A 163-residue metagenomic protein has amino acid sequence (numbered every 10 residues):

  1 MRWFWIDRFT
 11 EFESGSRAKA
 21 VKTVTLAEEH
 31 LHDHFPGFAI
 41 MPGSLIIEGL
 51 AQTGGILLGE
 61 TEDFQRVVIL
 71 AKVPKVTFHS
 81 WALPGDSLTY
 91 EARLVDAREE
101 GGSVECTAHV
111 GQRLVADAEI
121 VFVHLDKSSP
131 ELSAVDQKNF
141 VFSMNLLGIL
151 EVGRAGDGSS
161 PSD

Functional and structural regions predicted by a protein language model:
M1-M41, G158-D163: Catalytic strand-loop segment that frames the active site of acyl-thioester-processing enzymes
W3-W5, L88, G102: Hydrophobic core residues within well-ordered beta-strands of beta-rich domains
I6, L70-V73, D117: Hydrophobic residues on conserved beta-strands that form the core of alpha/beta folds
D7-T10, P74, H79, R93-V95: Conserved positions in beta-strands of structured domains
S14-R17, P84, R93-D163: HotDog/MaoC-like acyl-thioester-processing domains
F35-P42, I46-G55, L70: Compact, glycine-rich, soluble single-domain proteins
T53-T89, V123-L125: Hydrophobic beta-strand-centered segment that forms part of the acyl-chain substrate-binding groove
